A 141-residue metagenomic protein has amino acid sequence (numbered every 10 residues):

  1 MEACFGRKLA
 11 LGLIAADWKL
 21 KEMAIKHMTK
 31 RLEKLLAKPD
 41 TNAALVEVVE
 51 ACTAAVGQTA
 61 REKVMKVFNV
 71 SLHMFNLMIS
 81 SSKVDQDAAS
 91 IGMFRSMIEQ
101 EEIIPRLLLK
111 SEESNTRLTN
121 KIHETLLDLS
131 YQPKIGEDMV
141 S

Functional and structural regions predicted by a protein language model:
M1-L9, T41-G57, D87-L107, I135-S141: Core helices of alpha-solenoid repeat scaffolds
M1-T41: N-terminal segments that cap or nucleate solenoid repeat domains
E2, A89, T116-L126: Short, charged N-terminal helix-start/capping segments
L9, L13, H27-E33, V56 (+4 more regions): Hydrophobic residues within the alpha-helices of tandem HEAT/HEAT-like
A16-D17, A60-M65, S114-N115: Short inter-helical turns and helix N-cap capping residues of alpha-solenoid HEAT/ARM repeat scaffolds
E50-F75: Short, well-ordered secondary-structure elements
T116-L118, Y131, G136-D138: Long amphipathic alpha-helical scaffold regions
